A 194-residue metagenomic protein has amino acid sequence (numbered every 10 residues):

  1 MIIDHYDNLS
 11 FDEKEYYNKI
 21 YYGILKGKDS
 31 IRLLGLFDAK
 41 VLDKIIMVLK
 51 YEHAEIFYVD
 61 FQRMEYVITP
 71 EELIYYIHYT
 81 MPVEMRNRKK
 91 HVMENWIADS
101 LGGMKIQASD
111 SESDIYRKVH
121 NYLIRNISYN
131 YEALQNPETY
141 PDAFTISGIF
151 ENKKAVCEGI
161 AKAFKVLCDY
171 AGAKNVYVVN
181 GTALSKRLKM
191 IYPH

Functional and structural regions predicted by a protein language model:
M1-D99: Linear, non-domain "peripheral" regions
L33, N130-A133, L188-M190: Repeated polar recognition positions within modular binding domains
V83-I149: Secondary-structure boundary elements
E84, R125-N130, A155-C157, T182-K186: Solvent-exposed loop/turn segments at secondary-structure junctions within structured extracellular/periplasmic domains
I146-I160: A short, highly charged nucleic-acid-interacting micro-segment common to nuclease and nuclease-linked defense proteins
G159-H194: Hydrophobic/aromatic-rich core segments of domains that either
